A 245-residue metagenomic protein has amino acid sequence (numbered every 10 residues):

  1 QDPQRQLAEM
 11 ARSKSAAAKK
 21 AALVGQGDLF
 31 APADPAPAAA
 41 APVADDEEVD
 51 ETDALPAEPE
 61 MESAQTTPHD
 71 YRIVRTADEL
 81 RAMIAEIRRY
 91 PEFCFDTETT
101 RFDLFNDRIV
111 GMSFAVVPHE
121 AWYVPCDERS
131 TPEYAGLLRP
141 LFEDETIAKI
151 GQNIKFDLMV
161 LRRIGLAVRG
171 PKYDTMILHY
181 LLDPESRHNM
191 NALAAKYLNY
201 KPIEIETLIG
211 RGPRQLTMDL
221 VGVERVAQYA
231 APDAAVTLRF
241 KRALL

Functional and structural regions predicted by a protein language model:
Q1-D107, M112, D127-L141: Long, highly charged low-complexity segments
E58, E62-Y71, D103, D107-L245: Active-site-proximal helix-loop-helix substrate-binding element of RNase H-like nuclease domains
